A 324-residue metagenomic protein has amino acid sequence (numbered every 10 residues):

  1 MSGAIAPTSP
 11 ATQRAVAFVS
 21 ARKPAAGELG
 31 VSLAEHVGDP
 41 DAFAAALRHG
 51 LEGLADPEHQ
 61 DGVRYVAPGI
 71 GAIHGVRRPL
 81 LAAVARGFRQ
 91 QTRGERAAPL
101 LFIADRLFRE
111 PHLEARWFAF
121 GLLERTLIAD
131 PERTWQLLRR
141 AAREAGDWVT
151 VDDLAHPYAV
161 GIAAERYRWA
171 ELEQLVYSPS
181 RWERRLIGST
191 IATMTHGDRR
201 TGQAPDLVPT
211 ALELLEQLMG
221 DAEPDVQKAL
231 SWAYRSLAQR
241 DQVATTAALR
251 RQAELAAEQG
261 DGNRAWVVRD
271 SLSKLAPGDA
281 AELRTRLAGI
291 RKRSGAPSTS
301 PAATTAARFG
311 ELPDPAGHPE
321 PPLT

Functional and structural regions predicted by a protein language model:
S2-T324: Alpha-helical scaffold domains
